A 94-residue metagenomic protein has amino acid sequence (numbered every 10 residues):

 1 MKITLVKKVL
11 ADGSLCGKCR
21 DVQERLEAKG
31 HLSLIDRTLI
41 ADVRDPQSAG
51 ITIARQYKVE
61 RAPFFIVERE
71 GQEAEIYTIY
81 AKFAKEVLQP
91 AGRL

Functional and structural regions predicted by a protein language model:
M1-R37: Local sequence-structure signature of Cys/Sec-based thiol-disulfide redox active-site neighborhoods
V9, D42-R44, Y80: Residues at the C-termini of beta-strands that transition into short coil/loop
A11, P46, E73: Surface-exposed, flexible loop/turn segments at secondary-structure boundaries
C19-R20, R55, Y80: Short, glycine/charged-enriched secondary-structure capping and boundary segments
E27-L32, A62-V67, P90-G92: Glycine-rich loops and low-complexity Gly/Arg-rich segments that provide flexible linkers or classic glycine-based
L39-R61, P90-L94: Thioredoxin-like thiol-disulfide oxidoreductase module
R55-E73: Short, structured active-site "lid" loops
V67-L94: Non-catalytic, surface beta->alpha helical segment in thiol-disulfide oxidoreductase systems
